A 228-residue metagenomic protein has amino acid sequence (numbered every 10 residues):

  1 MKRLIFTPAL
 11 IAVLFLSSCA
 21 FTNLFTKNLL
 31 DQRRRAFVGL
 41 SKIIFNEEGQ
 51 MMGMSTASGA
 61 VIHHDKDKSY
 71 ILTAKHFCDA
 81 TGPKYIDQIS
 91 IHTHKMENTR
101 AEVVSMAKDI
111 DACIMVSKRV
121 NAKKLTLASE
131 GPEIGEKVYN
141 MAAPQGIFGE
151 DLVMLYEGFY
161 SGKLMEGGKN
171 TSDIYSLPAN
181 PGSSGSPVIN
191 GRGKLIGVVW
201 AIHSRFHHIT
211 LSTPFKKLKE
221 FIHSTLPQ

Functional and structural regions predicted by a protein language model:
F6-S17: Hydrophobic helical h-region of N-terminal Sec-dependent signal peptides in bacterial secretory/periplasmic proteins
C19-F21: N-terminal Sec signal peptide cleavage junction
L24-T26, I44-L72, T99, G185 (+1 more regions): A conserved glycine-rich beta-strand in the N-terminal activation segment of trypsin-fold
F25-N28, T81, K123-T171, A179-S183 (+1 more regions): Flexible, gly/ser-rich surface segments that form the specificity/activation loops bordering the active-site cleft
L30, I189-Q228: C-terminal subregion of chymotrypsin/trypsin-like serine protease catalytic domains
D31-E48, V138: A short, Trp-centered hydrophobic/proline-enriched beta-strand micro-motif
G53, A60, P178-V199: Catalytic nucleophile loop of clan PA
I62-K108: Catalytic-histidine neighborhood of serine endopeptidases, predominantly the chymotrypsin-like S1/PA family
